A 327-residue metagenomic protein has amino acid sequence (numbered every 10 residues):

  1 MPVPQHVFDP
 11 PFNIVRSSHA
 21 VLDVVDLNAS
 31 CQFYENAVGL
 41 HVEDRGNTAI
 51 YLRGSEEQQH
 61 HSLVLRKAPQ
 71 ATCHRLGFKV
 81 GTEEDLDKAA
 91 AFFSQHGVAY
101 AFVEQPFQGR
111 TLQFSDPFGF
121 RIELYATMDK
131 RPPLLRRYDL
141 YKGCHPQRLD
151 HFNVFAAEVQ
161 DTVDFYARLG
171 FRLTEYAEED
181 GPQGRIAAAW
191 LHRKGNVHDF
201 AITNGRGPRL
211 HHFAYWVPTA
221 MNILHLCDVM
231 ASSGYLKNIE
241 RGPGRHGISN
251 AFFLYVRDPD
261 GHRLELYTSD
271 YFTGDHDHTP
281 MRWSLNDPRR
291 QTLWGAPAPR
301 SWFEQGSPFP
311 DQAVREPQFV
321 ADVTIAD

Functional and structural regions predicted by a protein language model:
M1-P10, A91-R148, Y176, A187-L191 (+1 more regions): Vicinal oxygen chelate
F12-V15, H19-Q59, V103-P106, Q113 (+2 more regions): Core segments of cupin and vicinal oxygen chelate
R16-V25, A68-F92, R110-S115, Q147-A157 (+2 more regions): Vicinal oxygen chelate
Q32, S62, R75, L86-K88 (+4 more regions): Short acidic, gly/pro-rich beta-turn/loop elements at beta-sheet edges and active-site/ligand-binding grooves
V38, S94-G97, G170, A231: Residue-level detector of secondary-structure transition/capping positions
L40-T72, F120-D129, Y176-H211, V217-A220 (+1 more regions): Conserved short beta-strand elements that form part of the metal-binding/catalytic scaffold of enzyme active sites
E57-Q59, K79-V80, G143-C144: Non-heme Fe(II)-dependent double-stranded beta-helix
